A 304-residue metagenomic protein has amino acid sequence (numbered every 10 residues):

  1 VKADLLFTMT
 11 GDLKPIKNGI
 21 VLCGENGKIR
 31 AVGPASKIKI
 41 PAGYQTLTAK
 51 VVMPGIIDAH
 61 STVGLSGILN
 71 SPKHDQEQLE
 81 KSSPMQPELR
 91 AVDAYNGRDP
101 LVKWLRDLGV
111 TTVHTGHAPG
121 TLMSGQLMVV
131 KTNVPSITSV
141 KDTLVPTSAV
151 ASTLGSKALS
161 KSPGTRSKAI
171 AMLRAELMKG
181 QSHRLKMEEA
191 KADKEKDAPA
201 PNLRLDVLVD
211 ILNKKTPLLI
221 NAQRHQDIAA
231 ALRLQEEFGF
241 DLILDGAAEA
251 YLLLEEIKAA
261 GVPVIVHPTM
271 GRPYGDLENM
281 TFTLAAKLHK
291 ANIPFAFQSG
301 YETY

Functional and structural regions predicted by a protein language model:
V1, I38-V92, D107: Replace "His-x-His-based motif
D4, V21, G27, A49 (+4 more regions): Divalent metal-coordination and catalytic microenvironments
L6, T10-G55: Histidine-rich, glycine-flanked metal-binding segment
L79-A91, Q235-G239, V266-R272: Short, basic, glycine/proline-bearing loop/turn elements
L101, R106-L242: Polyanionic/metal-chelating signatures
H117, L219, H267-P268, L288-Y304: Short acidic/histidine-rich active-site segments
L219-Q223, D241-A250, T269-Y274: Catalytic beta/alpha-barrel core
Q235-D241, K258-I265, N292-P294: Glycine-enriched alpha-helix->loop->beta-strand junction motifs that scaffold or abut catalytic
